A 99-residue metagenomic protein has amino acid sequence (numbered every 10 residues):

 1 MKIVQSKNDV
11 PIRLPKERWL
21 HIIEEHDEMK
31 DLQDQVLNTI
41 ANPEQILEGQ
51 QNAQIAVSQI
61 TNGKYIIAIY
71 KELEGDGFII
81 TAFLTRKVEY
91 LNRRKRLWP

Functional and structural regions predicted by a protein language model:
M1-P99: Ribonuclease/tRNase effector modules and their secretory precursors
